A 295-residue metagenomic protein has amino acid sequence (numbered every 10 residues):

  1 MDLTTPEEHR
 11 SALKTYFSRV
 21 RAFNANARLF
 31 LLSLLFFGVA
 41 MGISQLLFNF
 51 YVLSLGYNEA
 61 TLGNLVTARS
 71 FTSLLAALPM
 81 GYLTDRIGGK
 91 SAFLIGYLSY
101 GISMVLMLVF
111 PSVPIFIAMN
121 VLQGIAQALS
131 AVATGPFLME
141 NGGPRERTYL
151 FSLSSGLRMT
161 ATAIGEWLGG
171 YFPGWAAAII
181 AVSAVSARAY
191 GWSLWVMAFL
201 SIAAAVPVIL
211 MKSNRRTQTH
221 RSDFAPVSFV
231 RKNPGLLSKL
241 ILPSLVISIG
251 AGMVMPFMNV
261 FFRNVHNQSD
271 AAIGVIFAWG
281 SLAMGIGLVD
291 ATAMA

Functional and structural regions predicted by a protein language model:
D2-N24, S213-L242: Juxtamembrane intracellular "pre-TM" segments in multi-pass secondary transporters
A12-T72, L236-F277: Helix-loop boundary and gating motifs at the non-cytosolic
S70-L78, T162-A163, S281-V289: Residue-level signature of mid-helix packing/kink "hotspots" within the transmembrane helices of 12-pass Major
A76-G88, P173, G287-A295: Helix-to-loop junctions at the C-terminal end of transmembrane segments in multipass secondary transporters
G88, V109-P114, N267: Helix-breaking motifs and short loop linkers at transmembrane-helix boundaries and internal kinks in secondary membrane
S91-L106: Structural signature of the two symmetry-related core transmembrane helices
M119-M159: Cytoplasmic helix-loop-helix junction between adjacent transmembrane helices in 12-TM secondary transporters
A198-T217: C-terminal membrane-cytosol helix-exit motif in multi-pass small-molecule transporters
